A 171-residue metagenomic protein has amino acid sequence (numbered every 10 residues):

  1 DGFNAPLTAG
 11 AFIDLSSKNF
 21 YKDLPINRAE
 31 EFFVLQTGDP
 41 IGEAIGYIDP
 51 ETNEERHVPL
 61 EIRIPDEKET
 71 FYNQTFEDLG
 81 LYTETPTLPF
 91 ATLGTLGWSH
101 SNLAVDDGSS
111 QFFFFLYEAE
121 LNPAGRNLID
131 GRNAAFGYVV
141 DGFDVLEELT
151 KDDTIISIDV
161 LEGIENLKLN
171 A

Functional and structural regions predicted by a protein language model:
D1-A171: Cross-family detector of peptidyl-prolyl cis-trans isomerase
